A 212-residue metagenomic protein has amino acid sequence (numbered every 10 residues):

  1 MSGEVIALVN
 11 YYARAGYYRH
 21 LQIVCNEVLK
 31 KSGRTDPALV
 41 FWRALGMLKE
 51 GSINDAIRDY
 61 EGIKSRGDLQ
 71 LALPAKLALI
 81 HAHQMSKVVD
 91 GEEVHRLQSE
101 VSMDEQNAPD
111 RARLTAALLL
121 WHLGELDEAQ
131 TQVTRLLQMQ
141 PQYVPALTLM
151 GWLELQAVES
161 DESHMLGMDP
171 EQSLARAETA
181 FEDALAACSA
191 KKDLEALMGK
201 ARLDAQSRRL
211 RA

Functional and structural regions predicted by a protein language model:
G3, A7, W42, P74-I80 (+3 more regions): "A position-specific structural signal for the A-helix of alpha-solenoid helical repeats
G3-E27, W42, R111-H122: Alpha-helical segment of the N-proximal tetratricopeptide repeat
N10, L45, A78-H83, L118 (+3 more regions): Residue-level recognition of tetratricopeptide repeat
G16, G51, K87-V89, G124 (+3 more regions): Residue-level detector of the short coil/turn that links helix A to helix B within each tetratricopeptide repeat
H20-V28, N54-S65, V89-D104, D127-L136 (+2 more regions): Alpha-helical repeat scaffolds
S32-G33, G67-D68, V101-E105, Q140 (+1 more regions): Alpha-helical junction/boundary sensor with strong preference for TPR arrays
T35-D36, Q70-A72, P109, Y143 (+1 more regions): Residue-level recognition of tetratricopeptide repeat
